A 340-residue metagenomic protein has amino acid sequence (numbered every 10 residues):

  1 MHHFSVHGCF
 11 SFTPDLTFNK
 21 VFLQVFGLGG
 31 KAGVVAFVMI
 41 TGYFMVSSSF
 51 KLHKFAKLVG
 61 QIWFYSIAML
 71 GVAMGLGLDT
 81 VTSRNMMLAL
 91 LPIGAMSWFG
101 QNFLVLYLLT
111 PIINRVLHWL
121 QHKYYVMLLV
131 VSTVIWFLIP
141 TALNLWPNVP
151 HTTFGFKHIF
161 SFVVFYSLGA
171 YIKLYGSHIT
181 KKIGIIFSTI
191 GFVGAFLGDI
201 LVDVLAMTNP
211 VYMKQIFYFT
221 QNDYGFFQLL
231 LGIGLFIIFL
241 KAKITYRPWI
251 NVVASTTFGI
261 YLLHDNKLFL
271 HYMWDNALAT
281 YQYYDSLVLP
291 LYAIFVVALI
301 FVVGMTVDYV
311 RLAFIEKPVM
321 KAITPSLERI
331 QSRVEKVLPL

Functional and structural regions predicted by a protein language model:
M1-S5, Y65-V72, V130-N144, T189-V204 (+1 more regions): Aromatic-anchored segments of alpha-helical transmembrane domains
C9-T13, M74-S83, L138-V149, D199-M213 (+1 more regions): Juxtamembrane "helix-exit" motif on the non-cytosolic side of transmembrane helices
K20-I40, M45-Y107, F187, V252-L262 (+2 more regions): Transmembrane alpha-helical segments and their boundary/interface "anchor" motifs in multi-pass integral membrane
V21-V34, M87-N102, L143-V164, D199-G232 (+1 more regions): Interfacial loop-to-helix transition and helix-capping segments at the boundaries of transmembrane helices
M39, Y43-S47, L106, T110-N114 (+7 more regions): Hydrophobic transmembrane alpha-helices
G71, V204-E316: Alpha-helical transmembrane segments of multi-pass integral membrane proteins
L108-T133, Y171-I190: Solvent-exposed interhelical
Y125-S177: Loop-centered beta-sheet repeat module
